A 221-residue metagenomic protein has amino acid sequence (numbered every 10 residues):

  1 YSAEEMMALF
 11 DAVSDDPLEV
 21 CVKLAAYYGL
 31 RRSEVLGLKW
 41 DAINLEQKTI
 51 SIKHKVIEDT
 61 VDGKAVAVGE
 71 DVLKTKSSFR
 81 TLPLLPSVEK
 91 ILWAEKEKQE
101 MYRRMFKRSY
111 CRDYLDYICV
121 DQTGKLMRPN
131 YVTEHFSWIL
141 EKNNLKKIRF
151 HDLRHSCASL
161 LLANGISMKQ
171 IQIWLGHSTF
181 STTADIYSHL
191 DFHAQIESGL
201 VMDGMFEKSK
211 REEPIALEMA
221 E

Functional and structural regions predicted by a protein language model:
Y1-L38, L45-E46, S77-F79, D113-Y114 (+1 more regions): Basic, Lys/Arg- and aromatic-enriched nucleic-acid-binding interface segment
S2, P17-L18, V88, R128 (+4 more regions): Hydrophobic (often cysteine-bearing) scaffold residues that line and stabilize catalytic clefts of nucleotide/cofactor
A3-M7, P83-L145: Active-site/catalytic core of tyrosine-dependent DNA strand-transfer enzymes
S14, G69-F79, V120-P129, N144-D152 (+1 more regions): Short, contiguous acidic/charged loop-to-helix segments that flank catalytic cores in large enzymes
K23, Y27, S33-E34, N130-Y131 (+4 more regions): C-terminal catalytic core of tyrosine-transesterase DNA break-rejoin enzymes
Q47, E58-F79, P86-V88, A94 (+4 more regions): C-terminal secondary-structure termini that scaffold catalytic or DNA-interacting sites
T49-S51: General beta-strand recognition
K55-E58, E89, L175-V201: Catalytic-site neighborhood detector that most strongly recognizes the C-terminal catalytic loop/helix of tyrosine
